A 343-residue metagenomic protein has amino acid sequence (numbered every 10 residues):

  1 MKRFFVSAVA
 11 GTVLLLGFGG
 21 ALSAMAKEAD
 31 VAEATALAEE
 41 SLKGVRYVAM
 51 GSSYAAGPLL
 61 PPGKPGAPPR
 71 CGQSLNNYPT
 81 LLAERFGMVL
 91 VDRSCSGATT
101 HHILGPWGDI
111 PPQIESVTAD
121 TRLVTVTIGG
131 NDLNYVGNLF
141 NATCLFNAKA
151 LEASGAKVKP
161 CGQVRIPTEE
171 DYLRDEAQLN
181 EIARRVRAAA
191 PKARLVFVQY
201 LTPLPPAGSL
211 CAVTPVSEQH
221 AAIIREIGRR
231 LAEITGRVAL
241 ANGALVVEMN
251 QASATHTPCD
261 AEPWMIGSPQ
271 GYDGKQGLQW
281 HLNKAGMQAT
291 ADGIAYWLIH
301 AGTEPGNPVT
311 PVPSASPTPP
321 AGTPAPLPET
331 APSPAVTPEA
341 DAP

Functional and structural regions predicted by a protein language model:
M1-V9: Bacterial N-terminal signal peptides that target proteins for export
V9-G20: Bacterial N-terminal signal peptides
A24-S41, E226-I227, G302-P343: Composition-driven, intrinsically disordered low-complexity tracts enriched in small residues
K27-C95, I114-E115, A142-L151: Serine-esterase "nucleophile elbow" of acetyl-processing enzymes
E33-V48, D109-V124, L179-R194, A295: Short amphipathic alpha-helices and their capping/turn segments at secondary-structure boundaries
R46-G51, A55, L90-S94, R122-T127 (+5 more regions): Structural recognition of the beta-strand scaffold that forms the well-ordered cores of secreted hydrolase catalytic
G108-E170, T202: Oxyanion-hole/transition-state-stabilizing segment in secreted/luminal serine hydrolases and related acyltransferases
L201-P313: Catalytic His-Asp segment of secreted/periplasmic serine-dependent ester chemistry enzymes
